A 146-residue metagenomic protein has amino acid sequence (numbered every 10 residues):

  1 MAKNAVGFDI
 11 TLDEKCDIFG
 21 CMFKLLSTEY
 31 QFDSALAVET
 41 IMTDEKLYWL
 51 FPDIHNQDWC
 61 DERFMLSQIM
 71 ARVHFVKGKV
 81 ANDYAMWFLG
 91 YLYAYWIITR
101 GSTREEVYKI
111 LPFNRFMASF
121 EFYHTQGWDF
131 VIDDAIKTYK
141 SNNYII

Functional and structural regions predicted by a protein language model:
M1, I54-M86, K140: Long, compositionally biased
A5-Q68: N-terminal interaction modules that seed assembly of large macromolecular complexes
M70-A118: Amphipathic protein-protein interaction modules
N114-I146: Glycine-rich, aromatic-bearing surface loops/beta-hairpins
